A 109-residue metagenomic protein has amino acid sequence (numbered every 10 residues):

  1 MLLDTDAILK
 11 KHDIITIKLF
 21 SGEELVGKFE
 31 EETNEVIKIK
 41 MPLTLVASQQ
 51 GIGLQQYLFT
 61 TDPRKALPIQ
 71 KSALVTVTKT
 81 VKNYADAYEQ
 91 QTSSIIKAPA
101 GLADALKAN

Functional and structural regions predicted by a protein language model:
L2-N109: Conserved RNA-binding domains used in RNP assembly and mRNA/RNA metabolism
